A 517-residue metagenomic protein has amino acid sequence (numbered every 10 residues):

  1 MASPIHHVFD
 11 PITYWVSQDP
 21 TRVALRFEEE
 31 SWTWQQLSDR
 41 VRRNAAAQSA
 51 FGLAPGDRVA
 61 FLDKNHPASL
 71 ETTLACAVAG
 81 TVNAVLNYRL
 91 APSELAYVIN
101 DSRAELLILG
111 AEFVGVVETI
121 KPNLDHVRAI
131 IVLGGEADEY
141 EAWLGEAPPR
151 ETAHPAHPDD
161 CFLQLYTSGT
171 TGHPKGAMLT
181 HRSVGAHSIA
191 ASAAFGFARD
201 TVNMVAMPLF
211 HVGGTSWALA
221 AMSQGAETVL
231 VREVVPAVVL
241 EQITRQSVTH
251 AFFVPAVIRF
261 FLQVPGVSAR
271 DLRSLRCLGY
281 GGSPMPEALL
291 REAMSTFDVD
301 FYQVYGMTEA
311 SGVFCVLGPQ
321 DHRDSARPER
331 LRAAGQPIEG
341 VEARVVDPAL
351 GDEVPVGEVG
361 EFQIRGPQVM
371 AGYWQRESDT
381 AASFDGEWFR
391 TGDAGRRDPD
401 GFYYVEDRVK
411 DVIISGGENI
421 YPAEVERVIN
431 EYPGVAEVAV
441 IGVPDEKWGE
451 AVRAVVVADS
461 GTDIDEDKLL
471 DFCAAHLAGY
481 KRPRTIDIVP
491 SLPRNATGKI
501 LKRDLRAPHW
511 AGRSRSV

Functional and structural regions predicted by a protein language model:
A2, V8, T21-H66, L70-L74 (+1 more regions): Conserved AMP-binding/adenylate-forming core of the ANL superfamily
P20-T21, A147-Y166, H173, G196-V202 (+1 more regions): Conserved pre-ATP/AMP-binding loop-to-beta segment of ANL
E28, A50-F51, V78-A142, P155 (+1 more regions): Structural core segment of the AMP-binding/adenylate-forming
T33-Q35, F162-A186: Conserved AMP-binding A3 loop
S38-A46, P158, A177-R199, A206-F210 (+1 more regions): Conserved structural elements of the adenylate-forming
F61, S69, L90, L107-L109 (+9 more regions): AMP-binding/adenylate-forming catalytic core of the ANL superfamily
G185-V202, F210-H250, Q263-V264: Conserved AMP-binding/adenylation subdomain of ANL enzymes
S223, V248-F253, L262-E329, E342: Gly/Ser/Thr-rich phosphate-binding loop
